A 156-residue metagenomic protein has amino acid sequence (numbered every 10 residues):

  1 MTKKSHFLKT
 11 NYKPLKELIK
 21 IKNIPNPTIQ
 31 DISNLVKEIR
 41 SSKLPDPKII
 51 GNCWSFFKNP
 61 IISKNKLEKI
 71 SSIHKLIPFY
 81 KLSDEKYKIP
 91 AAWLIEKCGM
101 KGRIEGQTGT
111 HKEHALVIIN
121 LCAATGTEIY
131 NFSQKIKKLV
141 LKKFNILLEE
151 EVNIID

Functional and structural regions predicted by a protein language model:
M1-I118, A123-T127, K143, L147-D156: Phosphate/pyrophosphate- and phosphate-bearing ligand-binding catalytic cores of soluble enzymes
